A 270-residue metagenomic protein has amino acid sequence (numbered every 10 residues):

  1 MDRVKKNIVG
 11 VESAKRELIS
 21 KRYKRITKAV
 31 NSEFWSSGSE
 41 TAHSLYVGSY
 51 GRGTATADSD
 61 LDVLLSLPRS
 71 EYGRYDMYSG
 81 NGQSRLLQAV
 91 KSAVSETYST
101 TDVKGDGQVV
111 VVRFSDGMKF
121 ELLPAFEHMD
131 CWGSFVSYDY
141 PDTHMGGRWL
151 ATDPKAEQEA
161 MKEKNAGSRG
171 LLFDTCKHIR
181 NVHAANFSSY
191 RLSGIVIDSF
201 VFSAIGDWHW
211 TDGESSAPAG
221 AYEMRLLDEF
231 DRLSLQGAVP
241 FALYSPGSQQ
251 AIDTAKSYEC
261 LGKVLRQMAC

Functional and structural regions predicted by a protein language model:
M1-D58, R69-N81: N-terminal regions immediately upstream of nucleotidyltransferase
M1-N7, L61-S70, T143-K155, S234: Short, compositionally biased low-complexity segments
M1-V4, N31, S234-C270: Terminal (often C-terminal) interaction modules
S20, K24, K91, S99 (+1 more regions): Catalytic cores of NTP-dependent nucleotidyl/adenyl transfer enzymes across multiple folds
S36-S37, T41, E96-G105: Short secondary-structure junctions
S49-P68, V111-A125: Histidine-centered divalent-metal-coordination microenvironment in nucleic-acid enzymes
L67, A204-W208, M268: Generic structural signal for hydrophobic core residues of well-folded globular domains
Q83-T97: A gly/proline- and charged-residue-enriched helix-loop-helix capping module
